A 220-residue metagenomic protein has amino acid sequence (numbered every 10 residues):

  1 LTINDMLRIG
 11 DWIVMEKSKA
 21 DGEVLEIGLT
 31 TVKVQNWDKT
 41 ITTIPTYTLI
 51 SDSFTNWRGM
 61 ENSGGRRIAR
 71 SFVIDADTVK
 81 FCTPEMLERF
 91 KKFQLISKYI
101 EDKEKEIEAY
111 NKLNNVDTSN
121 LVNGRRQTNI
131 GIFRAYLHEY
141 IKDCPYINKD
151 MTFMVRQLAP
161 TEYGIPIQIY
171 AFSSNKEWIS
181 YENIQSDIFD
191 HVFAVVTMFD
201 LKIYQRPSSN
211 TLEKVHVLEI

Functional and structural regions predicted by a protein language model:
L1-T2, N62-G65, T83, A171-S173 (+2 more regions): Contiguous, well-folded functional domains in the mature portion of proteins
I3-D117: Soluble accessory domains appended to multi-pass membrane transport proteins
K92-I220: Long, non-transmembrane cytosolic or organellar matrix-exposed soluble domains/tails of integral membrane proteins
